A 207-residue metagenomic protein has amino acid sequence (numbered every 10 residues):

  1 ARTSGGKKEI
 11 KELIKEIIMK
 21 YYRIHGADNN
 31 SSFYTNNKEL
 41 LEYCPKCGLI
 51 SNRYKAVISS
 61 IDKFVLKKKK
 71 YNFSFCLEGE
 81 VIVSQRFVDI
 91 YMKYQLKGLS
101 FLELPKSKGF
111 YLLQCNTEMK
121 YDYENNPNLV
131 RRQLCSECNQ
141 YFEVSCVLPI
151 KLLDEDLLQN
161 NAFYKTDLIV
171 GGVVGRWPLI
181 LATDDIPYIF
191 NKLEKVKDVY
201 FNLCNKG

Functional and structural regions predicted by a protein language model:
T3-G207: Extended, low-hydrophobicity, polar/charged segments
